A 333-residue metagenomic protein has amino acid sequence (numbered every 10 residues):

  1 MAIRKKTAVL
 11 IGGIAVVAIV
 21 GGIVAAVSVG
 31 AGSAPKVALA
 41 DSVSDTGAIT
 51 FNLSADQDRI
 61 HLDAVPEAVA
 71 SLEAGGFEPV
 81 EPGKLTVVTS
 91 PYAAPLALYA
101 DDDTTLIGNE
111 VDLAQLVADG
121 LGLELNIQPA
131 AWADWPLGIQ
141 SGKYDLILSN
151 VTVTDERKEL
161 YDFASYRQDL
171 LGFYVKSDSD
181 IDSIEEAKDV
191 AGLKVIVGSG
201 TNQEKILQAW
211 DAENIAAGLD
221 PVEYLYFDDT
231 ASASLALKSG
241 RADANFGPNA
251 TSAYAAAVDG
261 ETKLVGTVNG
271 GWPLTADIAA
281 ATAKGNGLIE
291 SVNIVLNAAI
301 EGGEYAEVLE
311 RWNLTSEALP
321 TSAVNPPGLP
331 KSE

Functional and structural regions predicted by a protein language model:
A2-S28: Secretory targeting and sorting signals
G22-V43: C-terminal region of N-terminal signal peptides and the immediate post-cleavage residues of exported proteins
V37-A68, A114, D119-G120, S179-I181 (+4 more regions): Extended ligand-binding regions for polar small-molecule ligands
A40-N150: Extracytoplasmic small-molecule ligand-binding "clamshell" domains of the periplasmic binding protein/Venus flytrap
P91-A94, T104-D119, V151, D169-D229 (+3 more regions): Bilobed "Venus flytrap"/periplasmic-binding protein-like clamshell domains and structurally analogous long
Q115, E124-K188: Acidic, polar ligand-binding/catalytic clefts
D134, V151-K158, Q208-A209, K238-L274: A ligand-binding cleft/hinge motif common to bilobed small-molecule-binding domains
Q168-V175, V258-I294, T315-E333: Periplasmic-binding protein-like
